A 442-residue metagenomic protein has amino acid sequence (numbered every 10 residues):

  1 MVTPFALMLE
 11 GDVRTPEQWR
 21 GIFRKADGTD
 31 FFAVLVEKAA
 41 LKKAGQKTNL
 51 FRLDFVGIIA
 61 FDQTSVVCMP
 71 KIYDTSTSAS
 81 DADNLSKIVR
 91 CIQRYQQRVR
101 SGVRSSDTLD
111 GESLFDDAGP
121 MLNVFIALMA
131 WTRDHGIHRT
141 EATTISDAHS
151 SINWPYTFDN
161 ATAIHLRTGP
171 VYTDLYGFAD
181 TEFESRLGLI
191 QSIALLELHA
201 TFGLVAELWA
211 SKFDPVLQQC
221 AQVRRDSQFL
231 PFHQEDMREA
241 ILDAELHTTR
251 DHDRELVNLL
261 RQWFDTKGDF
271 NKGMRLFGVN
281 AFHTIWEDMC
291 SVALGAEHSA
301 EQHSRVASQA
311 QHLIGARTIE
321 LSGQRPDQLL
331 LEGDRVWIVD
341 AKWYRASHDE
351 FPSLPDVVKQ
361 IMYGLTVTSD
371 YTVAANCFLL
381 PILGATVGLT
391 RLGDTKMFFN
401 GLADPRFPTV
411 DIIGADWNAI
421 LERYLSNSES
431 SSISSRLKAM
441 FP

Functional and structural regions predicted by a protein language model:
M1-A44, A60, D269-P442: Catalytic core segments in nucleotide and nucleic-acid processing enzymes
M1-E239, T248-N271, L425-S426, S430-P442: Terminal, charged accessory segments of proteins
D243-A244: N-terminal secretion-targeting helices of virulence/extracellular proteins, encompassing both classical Sec signal
